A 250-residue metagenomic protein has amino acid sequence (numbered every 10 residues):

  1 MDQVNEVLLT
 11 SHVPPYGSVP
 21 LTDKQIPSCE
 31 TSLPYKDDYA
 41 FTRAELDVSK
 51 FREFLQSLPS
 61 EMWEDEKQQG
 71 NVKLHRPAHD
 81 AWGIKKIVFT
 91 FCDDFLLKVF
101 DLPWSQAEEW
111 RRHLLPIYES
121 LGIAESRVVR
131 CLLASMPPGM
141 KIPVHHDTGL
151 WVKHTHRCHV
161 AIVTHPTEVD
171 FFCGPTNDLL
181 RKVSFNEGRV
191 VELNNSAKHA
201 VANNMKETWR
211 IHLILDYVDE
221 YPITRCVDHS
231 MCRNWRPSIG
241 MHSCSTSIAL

Functional and structural regions predicted by a protein language model:
D2-I123: Non-heme Fe(II)/2-oxoglutarate
A40, H154-H156, W209-I211: Residues at beta-strand starts and edge strands
D47, V163, D216-E220: Solvent-exposed residues in well-ordered beta-strands and their adjoining turns, especially edge/terminal strands
F51, I87-F89, C131-M136, V144 (+4 more regions): Generic structural hydrophobic/aromatic packing signal, biased to beta-strands
D93-E109, T155-H159, I239-H242, T246-I248: Short N-terminal helix-initiation segments at or just after the protein's N-terminus
L115-V190: Catalytic core of non-heme Fe(II) oxygenases with the double-stranded beta-helix
E168-L250: Catalytic core of Fe(II)/2-oxoglutarate
